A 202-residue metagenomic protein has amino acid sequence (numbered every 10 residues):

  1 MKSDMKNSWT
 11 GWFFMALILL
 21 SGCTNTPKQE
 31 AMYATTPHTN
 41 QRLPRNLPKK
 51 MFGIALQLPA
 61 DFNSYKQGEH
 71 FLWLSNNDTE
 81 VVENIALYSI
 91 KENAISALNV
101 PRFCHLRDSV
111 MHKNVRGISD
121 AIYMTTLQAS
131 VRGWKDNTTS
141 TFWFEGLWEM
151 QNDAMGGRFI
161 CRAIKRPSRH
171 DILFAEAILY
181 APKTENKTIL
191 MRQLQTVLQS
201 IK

Functional and structural regions predicted by a protein language model:
M1, S21-K28, A60-D61, G68-W73 (+1 more regions): Oxidative protein folding and maturation machinery
M1-K28, M32: Bacterial Sec-dependent N-terminal signal peptides
S21, T26-K28, H112-R169, E185 (+1 more regions): Signature of long, low-cysteine stretches enriched in small and polar/charged residues
S21-N40, P48-K50, E69, S109 (+1 more regions): Terminus-proximal functional modules
T24-T39, L56, A60-F62, D171-K202: Surface-exposed amphipathic alpha-helical segments
R42-A55, I189: Short aromatic-glycine motifs in intrinsically disordered, low-complexity regions
P59-R116: Secretory pathway targeting signatures of secreted, lumenal, and periplasmic proteins
E83-N84, S140-W143, H170-A177: Glycine-rich, often proline-containing surface loops adjacent to acidic residues and nearby aromatics that form
